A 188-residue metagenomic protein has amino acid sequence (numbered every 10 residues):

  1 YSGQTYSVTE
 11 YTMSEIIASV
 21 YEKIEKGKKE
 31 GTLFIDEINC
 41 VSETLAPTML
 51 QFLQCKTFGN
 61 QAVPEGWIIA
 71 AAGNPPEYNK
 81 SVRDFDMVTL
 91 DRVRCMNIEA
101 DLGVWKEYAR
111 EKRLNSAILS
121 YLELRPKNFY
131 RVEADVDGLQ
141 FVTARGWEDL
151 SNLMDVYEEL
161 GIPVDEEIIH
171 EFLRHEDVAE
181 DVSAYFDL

Functional and structural regions predicted by a protein language model:
Y1-L124: AAA+ P-loop NTPase catalytic core and its hallmark functional loops
E111-L188: Alpha-helical lid/collar subdomain of P-loop NTPases
